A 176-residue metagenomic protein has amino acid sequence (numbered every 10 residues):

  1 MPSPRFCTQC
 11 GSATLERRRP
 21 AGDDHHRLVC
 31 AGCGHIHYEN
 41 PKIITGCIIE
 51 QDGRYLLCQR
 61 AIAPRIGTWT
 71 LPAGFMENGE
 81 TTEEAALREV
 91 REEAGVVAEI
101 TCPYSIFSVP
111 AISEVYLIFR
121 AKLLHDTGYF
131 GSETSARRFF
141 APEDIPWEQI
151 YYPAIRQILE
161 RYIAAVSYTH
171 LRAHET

Functional and structural regions predicted by a protein language model:
P2-G46: Acidic, metal-coordinating catalytic segment for phosphate/diphosphate chemistry, firing primarily on the Nudix
F6, R27, I48, L57 (+2 more regions): Conserved hydrophobic/aromatic beta-strand scaffold that supports enzyme active sites
G22, A63, F107-A111: A short beta-turn/loop motif at secondary-structure boundaries
H25, N40-I44, E50, P64-I66 (+2 more regions): Short connector loops at helix/strand junctions that flank enzyme active sites, especially segments positioning acidic
E50-E92: Conserved Nudix-box catalytic region and its N-terminal flanking loop in Nudix hydrolases and closely related
M76-R161: Unchanged
E160-Y168: C-terminal terminal-structure detector
T169-T176: Conserved small/polar residues in nucleotide/adenosyl-binding loops
